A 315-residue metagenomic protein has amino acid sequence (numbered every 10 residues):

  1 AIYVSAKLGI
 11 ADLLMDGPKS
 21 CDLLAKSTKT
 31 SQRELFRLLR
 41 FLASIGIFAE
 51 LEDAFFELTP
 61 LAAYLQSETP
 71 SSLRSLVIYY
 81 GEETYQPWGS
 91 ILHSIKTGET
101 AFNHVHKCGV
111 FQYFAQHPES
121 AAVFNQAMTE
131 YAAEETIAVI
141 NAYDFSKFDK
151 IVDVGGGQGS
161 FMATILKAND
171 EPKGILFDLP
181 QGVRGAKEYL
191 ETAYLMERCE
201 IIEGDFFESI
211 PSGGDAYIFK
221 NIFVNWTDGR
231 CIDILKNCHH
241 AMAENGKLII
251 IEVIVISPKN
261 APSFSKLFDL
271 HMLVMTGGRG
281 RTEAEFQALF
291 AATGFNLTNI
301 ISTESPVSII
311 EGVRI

Functional and structural regions predicted by a protein language model:
A1-E52, F145-I315: Alpha-helical subdomain
A1-K150: Conserved Class I S-adenosyl-L-methionine-dependent methyltransferase catalytic core
